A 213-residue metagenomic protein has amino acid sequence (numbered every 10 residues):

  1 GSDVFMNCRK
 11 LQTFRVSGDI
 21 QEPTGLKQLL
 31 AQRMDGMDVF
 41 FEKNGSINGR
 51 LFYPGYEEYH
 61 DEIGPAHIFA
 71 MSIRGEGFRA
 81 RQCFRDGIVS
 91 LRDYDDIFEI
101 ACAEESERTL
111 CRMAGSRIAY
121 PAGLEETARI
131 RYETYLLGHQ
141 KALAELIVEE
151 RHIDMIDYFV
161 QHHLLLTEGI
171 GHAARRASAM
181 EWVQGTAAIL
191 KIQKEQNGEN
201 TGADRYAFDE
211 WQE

Functional and structural regions predicted by a protein language model:
G1-K10, G25-Q32: Core hydrophobic positions of leucine-rich repeats
T24-G138, L146, E150: Long, charge-rich C-terminal accessory regions
T134-E149, V160, E168-S178, G202-R205: Ankyrin-repeat boundary/"N-cap" motif
H152-I153, V183: Ankyrin repeat helix-2 register
Y158-V160, I189: Conserved hydrophobic site in ankyrin repeats
E181-E213: Eukaryotic acidic, Ser/Thr-rich intrinsically disordered low-complexity regions
